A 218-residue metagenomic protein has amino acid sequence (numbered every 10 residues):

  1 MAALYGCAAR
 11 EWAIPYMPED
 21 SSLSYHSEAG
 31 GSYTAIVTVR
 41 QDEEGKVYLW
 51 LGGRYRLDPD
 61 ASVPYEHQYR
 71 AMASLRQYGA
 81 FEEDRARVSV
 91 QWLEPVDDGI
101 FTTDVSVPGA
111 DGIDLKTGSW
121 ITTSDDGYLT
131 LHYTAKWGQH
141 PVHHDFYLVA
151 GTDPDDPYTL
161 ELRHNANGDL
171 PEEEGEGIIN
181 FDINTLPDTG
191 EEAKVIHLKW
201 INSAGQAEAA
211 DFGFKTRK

Functional and structural regions predicted by a protein language model:
M1-S32: Bacterial Sec-dependent N-terminal signal peptides
G30-T34, R40-D42, L75-F81: Short, charged beta-turn/beta-strand-edge "cap" motif at the junction between a beta-strand and an adjacent loop
W50-P64: Beta-strand/loop nucleic-acid-binding surfaces
V63-V88: Flexible glycine-rich surface loops and low-complexity tracts that mediate binding to linear polymers
R76-R85, D188, K199-D211: Short acidic/polar inter-strand loop motif in beta-rich domains
G79-K136: Surface-exposed beta-loop interaction hotspot
T117-L170: Short helix-loop boundary/capping segments
A166-I196, I201-S203: Short, solvent-exposed, Trp/other aromatic-anchored flexible loops in extracytoplasmic proteins
